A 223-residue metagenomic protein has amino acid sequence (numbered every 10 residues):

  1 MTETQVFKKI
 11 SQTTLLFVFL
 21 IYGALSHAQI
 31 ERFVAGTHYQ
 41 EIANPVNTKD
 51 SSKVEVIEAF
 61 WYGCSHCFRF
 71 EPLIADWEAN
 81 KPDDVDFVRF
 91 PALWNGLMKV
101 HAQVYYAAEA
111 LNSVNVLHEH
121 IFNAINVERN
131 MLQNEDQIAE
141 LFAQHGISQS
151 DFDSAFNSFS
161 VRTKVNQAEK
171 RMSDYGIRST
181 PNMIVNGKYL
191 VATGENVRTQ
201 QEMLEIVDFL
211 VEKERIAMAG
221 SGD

Functional and structural regions predicted by a protein language model:
T2-G96, V211-D223: Extracytoplasmic thiol/disulfide redox context detector
H27, N134, N157-S158: Polar helix-capping/helix-linker motif
Y62-H66, L93-L97, N123-E128, S160-V161 (+1 more regions): Solvent-exposed loop/turn segments at secondary-structure junctions within structured extracellular/periplasmic domains
F68-E71, M98-A102, V197-Q200: Conserved strand-to-helix beginnings and helix N-cap segments that scaffold or border functional pockets
R69, A75, A79-P82, E109-S113 (+6 more regions): Sec-exported extracytoplasmic/periplasmic mature domains
E71-E78, H101-Y105, H118, E135 (+5 more regions): Extracytoplasmic/secreted envelope proteins and their assembly/folding machinery, especially bacterial periplasmic
P82-A143: Structural microenvironment flanking redox-active thiols in thiol-disulfide oxidoreductases
Q144-D223: C-terminal cap of thioredoxin/glutaredoxin-like
